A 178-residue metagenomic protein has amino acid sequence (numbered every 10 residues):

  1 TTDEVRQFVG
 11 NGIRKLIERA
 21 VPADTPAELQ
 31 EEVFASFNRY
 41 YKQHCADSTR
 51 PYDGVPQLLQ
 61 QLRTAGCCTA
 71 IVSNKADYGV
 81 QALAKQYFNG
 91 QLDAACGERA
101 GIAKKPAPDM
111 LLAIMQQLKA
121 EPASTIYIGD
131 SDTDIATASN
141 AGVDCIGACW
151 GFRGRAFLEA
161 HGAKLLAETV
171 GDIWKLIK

Functional and structural regions predicted by a protein language model:
T1-Q7, V21: Active-site neighborhood of HAD-like aspartate-dependent phosphohydrolases
T2-D3, D77, Q81-K178: Asp-based, Mg2+/Mn2+-dependent phosphohydrolase catalytic module
V5-V9, K15-L16, T49, G66-A70 (+1 more regions): A generic structured-segment signal
V9-I13, V33-Y41, A76, Y87: Hydrophobic/aromatic residues within well-ordered alpha-helical segments
N11, Y40, D47, A65-G66 (+2 more regions): Structured helix-beta-strand junction loops
G12-P26, L83, I114-M115: Helix-loop "lid/cap" segments that line or gate small-molecule binding pockets
E18-Q57, A65: Metal-dependent phosphoesterase signature
Q43-I71, D77-K85, P108: Short, acidic loop-to-helix structural element flanking the phosphoryl-transfer center in phosphate-processing enzymes
